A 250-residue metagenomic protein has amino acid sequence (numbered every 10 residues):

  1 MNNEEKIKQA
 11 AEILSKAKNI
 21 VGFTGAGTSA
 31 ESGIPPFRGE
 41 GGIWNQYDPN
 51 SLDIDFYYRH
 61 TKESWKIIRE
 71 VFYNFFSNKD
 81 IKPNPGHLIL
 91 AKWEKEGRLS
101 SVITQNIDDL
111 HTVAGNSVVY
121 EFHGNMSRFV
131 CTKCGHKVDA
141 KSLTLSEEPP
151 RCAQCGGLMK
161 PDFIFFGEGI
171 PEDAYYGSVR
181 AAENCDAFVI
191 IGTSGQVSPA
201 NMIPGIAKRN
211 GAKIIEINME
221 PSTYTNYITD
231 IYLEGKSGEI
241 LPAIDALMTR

Functional and structural regions predicted by a protein language model:
M1-R250: Conserved catalytic core of sirtuin-type NAD+-dependent deacylases
